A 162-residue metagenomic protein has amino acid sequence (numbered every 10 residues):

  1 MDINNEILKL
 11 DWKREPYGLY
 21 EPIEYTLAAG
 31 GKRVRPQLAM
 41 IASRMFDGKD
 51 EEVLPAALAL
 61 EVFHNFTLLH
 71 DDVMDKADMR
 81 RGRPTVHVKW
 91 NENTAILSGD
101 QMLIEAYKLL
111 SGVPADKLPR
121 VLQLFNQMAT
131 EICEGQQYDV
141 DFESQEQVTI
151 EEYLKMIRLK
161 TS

Functional and structural regions predicted by a protein language model:
M1-F63, L69, V73-V88, Q127 (+1 more regions): Conserved N-terminal diphosphate/IPP-binding helix and adjacent helical/loop segment of trans-prenyltransferase domains
K13, A28-K32, L97, V113-S162: All-alpha helical catalytic cores of prenyl diphosphate-utilizing isoprenoid enzymes
E24, N91-E92, L154: Short alpha-helical transmembrane interface motifs in multi-pass membrane proteins
V34-R35, L58, A95-M102, K160-T161: Catalytic-loop motifs flanking and including active-site residues across diverse enzymes
L38, A106, G135: Residue-level signal for inorganic ion chemistry
M40-R44, Y107-G112: Short glycine/serine- and small hydrophobic-enriched flexible loop segments
N65, L109, E131: Short alpha-helical functional segments enriched in proximate histidine and acidic residues
V88-K108: Multi-pass membrane catalytic core of lipid/isoprenoid biosynthesis enzymes
